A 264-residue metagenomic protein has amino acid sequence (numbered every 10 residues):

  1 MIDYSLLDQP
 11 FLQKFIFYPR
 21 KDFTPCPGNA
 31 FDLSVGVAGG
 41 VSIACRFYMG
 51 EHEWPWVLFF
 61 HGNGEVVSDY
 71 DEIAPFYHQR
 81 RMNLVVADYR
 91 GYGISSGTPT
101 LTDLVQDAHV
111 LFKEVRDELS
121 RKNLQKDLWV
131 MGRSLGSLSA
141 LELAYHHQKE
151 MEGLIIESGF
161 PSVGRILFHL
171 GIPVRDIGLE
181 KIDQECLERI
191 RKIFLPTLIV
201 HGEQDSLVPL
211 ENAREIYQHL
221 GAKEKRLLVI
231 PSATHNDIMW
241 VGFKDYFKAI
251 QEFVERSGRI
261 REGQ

Functional and structural regions predicted by a protein language model:
M1-G36, A44-R46: An N-terminal hydrophobic leader/cap segment in hydrolases
N63-F76: The serine-hydrolase catalytic nucleophile loop
H78-S96: Conserved alpha/beta-hydrolase
P99-R121: Alpha/beta-hydrolase active-site loop
S139-I193, W240: Hydrolase active-site cap/lid region
I193-F194, I199-H201, D205: Short beta-strand/loop motif that positions the catalytic acidic residue of the alpha/beta-hydrolase fold
Q204-V208, H235-D237: Acidic catalytic loop of the alpha/beta-hydrolase fold
A233-K244: Catalytic histidine-centered segment of alpha/beta-hydrolase-like enzymes
